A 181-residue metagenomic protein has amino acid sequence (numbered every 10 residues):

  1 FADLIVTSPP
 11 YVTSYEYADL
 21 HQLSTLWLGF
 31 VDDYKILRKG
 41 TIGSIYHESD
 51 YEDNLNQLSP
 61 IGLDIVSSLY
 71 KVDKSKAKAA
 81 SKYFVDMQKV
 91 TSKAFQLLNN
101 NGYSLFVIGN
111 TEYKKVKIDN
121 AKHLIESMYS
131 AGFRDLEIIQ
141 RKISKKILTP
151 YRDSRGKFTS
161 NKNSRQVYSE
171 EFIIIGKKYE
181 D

Functional and structural regions predicted by a protein language model:
F1-F106, N110-D181: Class I S-adenosyl-L-methionine-dependent methyltransferase catalytic core
